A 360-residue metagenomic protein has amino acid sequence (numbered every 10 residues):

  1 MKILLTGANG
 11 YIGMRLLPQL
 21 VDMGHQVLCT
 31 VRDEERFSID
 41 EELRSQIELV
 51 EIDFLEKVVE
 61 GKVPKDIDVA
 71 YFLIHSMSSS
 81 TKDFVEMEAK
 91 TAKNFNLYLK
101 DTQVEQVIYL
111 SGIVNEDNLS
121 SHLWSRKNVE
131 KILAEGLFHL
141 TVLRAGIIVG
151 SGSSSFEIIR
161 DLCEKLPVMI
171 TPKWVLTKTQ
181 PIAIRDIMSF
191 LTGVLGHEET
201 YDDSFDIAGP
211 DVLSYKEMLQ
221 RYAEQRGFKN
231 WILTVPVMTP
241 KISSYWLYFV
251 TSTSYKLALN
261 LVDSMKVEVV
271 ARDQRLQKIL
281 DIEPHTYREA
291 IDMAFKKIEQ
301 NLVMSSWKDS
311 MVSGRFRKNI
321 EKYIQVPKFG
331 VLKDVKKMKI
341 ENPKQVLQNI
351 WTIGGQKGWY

Functional and structural regions predicted by a protein language model:
K2, G193-L257, E268-K336: Mid/C-terminal beta-alpha module of Rossmann-like enzyme folds, strongest in SDR-family dehydrogenases/epimerases
I3-H25: N-terminal Rossmann NAD(P)H-binding glycine-rich loop of SDR-like oxidoreductase domains
T6, T30, L73, V107-G112 (+1 more regions): SDR active-site strand-loop-helix element
L16, M23, D117-F228, Y245 (+1 more regions): Oxidoreductase cofactor-interface core, primarily capturing Rossmann-like NAD(P)-dependent enzymes
H25-R32: Conserved glycine-rich Rossmann-like NAD(P)H-binding loop of the short-chain dehydrogenase/reductase
E35, E41-T102, G112-N118: NAD(P)H-binding glycine-rich loop region in Rossmannoid oxidoreductase-like domains and their noncatalytic homologs
D101-Q106, L137-F138: A short helix->loop->beta-strand "cap" motif at the edges of active sites that frequently abuts
T352-Y360: Short beta-edge strand/loop motif at the mouth of beta-sheet-based domains
